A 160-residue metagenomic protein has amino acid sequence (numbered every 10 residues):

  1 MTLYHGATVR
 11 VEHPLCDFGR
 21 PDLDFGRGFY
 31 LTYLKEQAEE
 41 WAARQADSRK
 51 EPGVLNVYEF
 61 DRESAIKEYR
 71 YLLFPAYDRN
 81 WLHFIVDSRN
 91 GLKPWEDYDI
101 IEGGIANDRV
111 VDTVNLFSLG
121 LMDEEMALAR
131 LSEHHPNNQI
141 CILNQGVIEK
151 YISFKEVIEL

Functional and structural regions predicted by a protein language model:
M1-D22: Short aromatic-glycine-(Arg/Gly/Cys) micro-motifs in beta-strand/loop hairpins
L3-H5, Y30-T32, V57-E59: Short, conserved beta-strand segments within well-ordered enzyme catalytic domains that often line or immediately flank
G6-T8, Y33, N144: Pocket-edge structural micro-motifs
V11-E12, L23-D24, R44-L160: Conserved NAD+-utilizing ADP-ribose enzyme module
D17, G26-G28, L116: A generic signature of intrinsically disordered, low-complexity regions enriched in glycine/proline and charged/polar
P21-R44: Extended catalytic/binding region for NAD+/ADP-ribose chemistry, centered on the ART fold
